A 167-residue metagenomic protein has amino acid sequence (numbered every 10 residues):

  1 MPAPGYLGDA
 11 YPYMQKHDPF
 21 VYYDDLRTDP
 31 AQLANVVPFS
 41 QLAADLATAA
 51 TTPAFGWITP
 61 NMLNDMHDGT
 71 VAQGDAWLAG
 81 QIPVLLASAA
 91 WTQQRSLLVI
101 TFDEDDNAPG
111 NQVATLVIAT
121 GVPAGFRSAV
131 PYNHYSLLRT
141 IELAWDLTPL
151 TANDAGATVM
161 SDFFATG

Functional and structural regions predicted by a protein language model:
M1-G167: N-terminal pro-sequences and low-complexity stem/linker regions of secreted or lumenal proteins
